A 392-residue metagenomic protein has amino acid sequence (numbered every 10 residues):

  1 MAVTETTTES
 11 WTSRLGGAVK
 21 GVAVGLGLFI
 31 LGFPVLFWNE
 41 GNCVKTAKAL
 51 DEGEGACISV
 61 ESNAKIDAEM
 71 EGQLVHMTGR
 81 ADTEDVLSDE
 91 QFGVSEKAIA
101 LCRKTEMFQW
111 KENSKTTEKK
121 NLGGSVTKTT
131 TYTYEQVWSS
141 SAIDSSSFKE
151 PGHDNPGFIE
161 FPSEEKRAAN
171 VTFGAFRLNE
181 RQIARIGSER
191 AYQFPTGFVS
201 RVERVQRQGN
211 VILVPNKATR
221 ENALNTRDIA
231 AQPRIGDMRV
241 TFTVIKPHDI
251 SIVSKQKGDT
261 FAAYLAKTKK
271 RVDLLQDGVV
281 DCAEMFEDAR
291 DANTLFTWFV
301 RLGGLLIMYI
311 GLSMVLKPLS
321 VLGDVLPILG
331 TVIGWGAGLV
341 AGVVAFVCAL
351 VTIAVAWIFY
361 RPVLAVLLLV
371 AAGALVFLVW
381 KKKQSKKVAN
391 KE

Functional and structural regions predicted by a protein language model:
M1-E9: Membrane-proximal N-terminal segments immediately preceding the first transmembrane helix
T7, G304, G311-E392: Alpha-helical transmembrane segments forming the membrane-embedded cores of inner-membrane proteins across
T12-A18, R271-Y309: Cytosolic-side membrane-insertion boundary helix
S13-N42: Hydrophobic alpha-helical transmembrane signal-anchor segments
L36-A49, K383-A389: Juxtamembrane/interface segments at transmembrane-helix termini
E40-N63, D67: Alpha-helical transmembrane signal-anchor/signal-peptide segments
N63-L74, G93-E96: Short, solvent-exposed beta-strand/turn "edge" segments of beta-rich domains on protein surfaces
R80-Y264: Soluble non-transmembrane domains of integral membrane proteins
